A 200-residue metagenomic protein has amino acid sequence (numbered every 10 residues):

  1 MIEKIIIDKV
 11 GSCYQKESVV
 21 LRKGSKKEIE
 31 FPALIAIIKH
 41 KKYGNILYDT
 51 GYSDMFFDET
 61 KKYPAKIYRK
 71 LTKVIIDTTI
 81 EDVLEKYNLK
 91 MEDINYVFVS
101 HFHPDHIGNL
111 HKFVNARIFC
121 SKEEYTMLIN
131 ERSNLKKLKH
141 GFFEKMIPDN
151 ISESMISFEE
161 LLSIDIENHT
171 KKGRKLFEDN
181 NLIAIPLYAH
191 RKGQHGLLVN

Functional and structural regions predicted by a protein language model:
E3, S12-D82, H195-N200: Conserved beta-strand hairpin/beta-sheet module of binuclear metal-dependent hydrolase folds, prominently
I7, I35-H40, I46, E159-V199: Core dinuclear metal-dependent hydrolase active-site scaffold
G11-Y14, D54, Y125, E160-L162 (+1 more regions): Residue-level detector of flexible, active-site-proximal loop/helix-junction positions within diverse enzyme catalytic
L47-T50, Y96-H101, C120-S121, P186-A189: Active-site neighborhood of phospho(di)ester-bond hydrolases with catalytic His/Asp-centered motifs
M55-D58, H106-N109, M127-I129, H195: Short catalytic/ligand-binding loop motif for oxyanion handling, primarily in non-cytosolic enzymes, centered on
K62-C120: Active-site metal-binding motif and surrounding structural segment of the metallo-beta-lactamase
I75-L89, D93, E123-P186: Metallo-beta-lactamase
